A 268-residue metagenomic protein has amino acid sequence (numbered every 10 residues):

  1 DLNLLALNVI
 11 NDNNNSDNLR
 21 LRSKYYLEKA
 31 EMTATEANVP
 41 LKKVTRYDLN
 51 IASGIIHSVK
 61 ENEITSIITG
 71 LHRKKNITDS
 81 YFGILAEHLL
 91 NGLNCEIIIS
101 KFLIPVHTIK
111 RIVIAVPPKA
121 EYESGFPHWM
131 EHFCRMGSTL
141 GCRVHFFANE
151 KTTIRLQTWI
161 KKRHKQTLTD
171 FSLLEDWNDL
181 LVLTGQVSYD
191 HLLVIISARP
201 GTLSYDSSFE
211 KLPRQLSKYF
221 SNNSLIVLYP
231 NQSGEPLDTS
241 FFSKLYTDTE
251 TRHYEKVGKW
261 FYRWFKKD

Functional and structural regions predicted by a protein language model:
D1-L27, T35-K42, K119-F133, G137-L140 (+1 more regions): Non-transmembrane accessory domains of multi-pass membrane transporters/channels
I10-D12, Y47, H72-R73: Active-site-proximal loop/turn and secondary-structure-junction residues that shape catalytic pockets, frequently
R20, T45-L49, D79: Conserved phosphate/pyrophosphate-binding and hydrolysis machinery centered on Walker-type P-loop NTPases, extending
E28, A34, N62-T65: Catalytic cores of nucleotide-enabled group-transfer and carboxylate-activating enzymes in metabolic and assembly-line
A30, I55, F133: Aromatic/hydrophobic pocket-lining residues that form π-stacking "cages" and hydrophobic walls in ligand
K42, R46-I56, E150, Q166-Q186: A short, well-structured beta->alpha microelement
T65-S66, L71-W177, S188-L192, A198-D268: Intrinsically disordered or low-complexity boundary/linker segments at protein termini and domain junctions
